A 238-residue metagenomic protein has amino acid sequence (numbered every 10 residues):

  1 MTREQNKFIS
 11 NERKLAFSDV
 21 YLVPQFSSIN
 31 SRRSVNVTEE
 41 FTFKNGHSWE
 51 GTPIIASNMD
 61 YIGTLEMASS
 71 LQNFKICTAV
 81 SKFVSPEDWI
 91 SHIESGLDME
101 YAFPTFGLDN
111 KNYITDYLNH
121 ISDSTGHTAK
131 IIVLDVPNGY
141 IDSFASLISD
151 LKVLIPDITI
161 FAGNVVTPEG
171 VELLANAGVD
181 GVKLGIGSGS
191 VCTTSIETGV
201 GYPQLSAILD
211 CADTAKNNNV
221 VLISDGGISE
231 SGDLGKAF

Functional and structural regions predicted by a protein language model:
M1-V221: Active-site entrance/lid segments in N-terminal catalytic domains of soluble metabolic enzymes
K216-F238: Repeat-solenoid scaffold signature
